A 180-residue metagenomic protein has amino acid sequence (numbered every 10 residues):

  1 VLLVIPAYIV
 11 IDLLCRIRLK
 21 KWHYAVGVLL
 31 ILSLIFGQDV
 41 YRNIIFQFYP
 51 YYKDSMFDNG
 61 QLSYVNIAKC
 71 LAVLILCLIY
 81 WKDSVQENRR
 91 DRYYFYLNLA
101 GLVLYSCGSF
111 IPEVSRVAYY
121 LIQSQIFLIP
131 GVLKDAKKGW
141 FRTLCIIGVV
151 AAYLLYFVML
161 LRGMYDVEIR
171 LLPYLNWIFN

Functional and structural regions predicted by a protein language model:
V1-A7: Transmembrane helices and adjacent periplasmic/lumenal helix-loop junctions of polyprenol-phosphate-dependent
A7-L14, V73-Y80, Q125-A136: Transmembrane alpha-helical segments
L14-K20, V85-E87, G131-L144: Membrane-interface junctions at the ends of membrane-embedded or membrane-associated helices
C15-I122, Y165-F179: Alpha-helical transmembrane segments and terminal signal-anchor/GPI-anchor hydrophobic tails, characterized by long
L29, K137-V158: Signature aromatic-anchored transmembrane alpha helix within multi-pass, membrane-resident enzymes that catalyze glycan
Y96-V103, Q123-I126, I146-L154: Hydrophobic membrane-spanning alpha-helices of multi-pass integral membrane proteins
V132, V149, Y153-F179: C-terminal functional modules
W140-T143, N176-N180: Short, Lys/Arg-enriched, disordered terminal segments
